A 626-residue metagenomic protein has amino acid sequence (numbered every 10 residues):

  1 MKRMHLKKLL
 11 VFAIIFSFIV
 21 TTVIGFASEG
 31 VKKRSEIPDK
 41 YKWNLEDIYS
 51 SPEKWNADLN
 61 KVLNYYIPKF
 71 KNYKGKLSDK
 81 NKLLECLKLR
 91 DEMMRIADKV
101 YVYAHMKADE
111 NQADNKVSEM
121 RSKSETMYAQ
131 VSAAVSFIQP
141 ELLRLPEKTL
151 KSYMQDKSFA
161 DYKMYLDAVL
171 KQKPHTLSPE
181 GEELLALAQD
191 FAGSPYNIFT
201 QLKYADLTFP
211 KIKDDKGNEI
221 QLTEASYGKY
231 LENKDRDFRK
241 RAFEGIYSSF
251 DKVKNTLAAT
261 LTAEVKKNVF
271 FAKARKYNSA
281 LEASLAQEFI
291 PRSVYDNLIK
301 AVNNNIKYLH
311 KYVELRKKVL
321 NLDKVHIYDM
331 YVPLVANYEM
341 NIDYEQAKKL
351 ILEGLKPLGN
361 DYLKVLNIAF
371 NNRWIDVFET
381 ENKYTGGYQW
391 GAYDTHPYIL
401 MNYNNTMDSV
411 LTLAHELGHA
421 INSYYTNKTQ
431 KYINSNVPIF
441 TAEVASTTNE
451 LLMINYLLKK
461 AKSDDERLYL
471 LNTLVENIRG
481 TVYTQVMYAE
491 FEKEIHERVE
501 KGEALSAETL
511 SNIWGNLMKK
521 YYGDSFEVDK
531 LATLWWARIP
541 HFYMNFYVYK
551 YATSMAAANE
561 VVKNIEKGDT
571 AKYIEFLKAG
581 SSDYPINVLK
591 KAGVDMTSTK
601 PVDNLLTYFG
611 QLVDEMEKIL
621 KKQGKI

Functional and structural regions predicted by a protein language model:
K2-A13: Bacterial N-terminal signal peptides that target proteins for export
I14, F18-T22: Hydrophobic core
S28-G75, K99, H105-S293, A301 (+4 more regions): His/Asp/Glu-rich acidic catalytic environments and adjacent acidic regulatory segments
S35-I37, L45-E46, S50-P52, L142 (+8 more regions): C-terminal, non-catalytic "cap/extension" segments appended to globular domains
K157-K163, K211-S226, N255, A259-N402 (+1 more regions): Active-site-proximal, well-structured secondary-structure segments within enzyme catalytic domains
K276, N404-Y424, S446, L451 (+2 more regions): Active-site recognition of the HExxH zinc-binding catalytic motif
E353-K364, W390, H419, S423-K431 (+1 more regions): Conserved helix-loop functional segments at active or binding sites
V437-E466, L474-G480, S554: Post-HExxH zinc-binding segment in Zn-dependent metallohydrolases
